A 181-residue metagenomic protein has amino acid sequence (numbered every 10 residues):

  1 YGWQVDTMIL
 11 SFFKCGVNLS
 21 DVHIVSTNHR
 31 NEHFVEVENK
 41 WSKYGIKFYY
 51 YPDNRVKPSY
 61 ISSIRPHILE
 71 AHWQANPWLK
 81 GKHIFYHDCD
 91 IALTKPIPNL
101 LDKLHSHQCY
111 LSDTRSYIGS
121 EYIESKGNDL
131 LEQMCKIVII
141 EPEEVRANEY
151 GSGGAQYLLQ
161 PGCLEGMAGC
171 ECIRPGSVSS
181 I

Functional and structural regions predicted by a protein language model:
Y1-I61, H72-K80: N-terminal anchoring/stem segment of glycosyltransferases
S11-F13, H33-E38, T94-L100, P142-V145: Intrinsically disordered, low-complexity boundary segments flanking structured domains
N28-H29, P52-R55, I68, W73 (+3 more regions): Short, flexible loop/turn elements at secondary-structure junctions
S42, F85, Y150-G151: A short, structural micro-pattern
S63-I123: GT-A fold catalytic core of metal-dependent nucleotide-sugar glycosyltransferases, centered on the diacidic
L101-H105, G127-D129, I173-R174: Short, surface-exposed, charged loop/turn segments at secondary-structure junctions
E121-I140: E2/UBC-UEV (E2-variant) core
M134-I181: Catalytic core and acceptor-binding pocket of nucleotide-sugar-dependent glycosyltransferases
